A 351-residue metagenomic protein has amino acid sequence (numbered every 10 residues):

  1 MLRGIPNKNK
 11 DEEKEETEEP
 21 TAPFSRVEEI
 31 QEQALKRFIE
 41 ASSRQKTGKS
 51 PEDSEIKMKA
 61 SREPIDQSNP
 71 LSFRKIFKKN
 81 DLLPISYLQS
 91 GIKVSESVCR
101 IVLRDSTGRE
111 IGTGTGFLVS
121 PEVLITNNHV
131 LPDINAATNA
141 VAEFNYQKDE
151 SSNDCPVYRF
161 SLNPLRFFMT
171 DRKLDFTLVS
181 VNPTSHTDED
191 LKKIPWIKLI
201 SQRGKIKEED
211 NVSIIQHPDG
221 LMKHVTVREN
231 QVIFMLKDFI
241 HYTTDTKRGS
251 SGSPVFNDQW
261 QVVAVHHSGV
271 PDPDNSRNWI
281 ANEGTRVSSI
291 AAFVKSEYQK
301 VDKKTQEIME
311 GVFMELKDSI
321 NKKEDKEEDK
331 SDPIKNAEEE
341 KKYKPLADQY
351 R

Functional and structural regions predicted by a protein language model:
M1-G114, K322-N336, E340-L346, Y350-R351: Protease-domain processing segments flanking chymotrypsin-fold serine proteases, especially trypsin-like
L2-E29, V232-F234, F256-R351: C-terminal subregion of chymotrypsin/trypsin-like serine protease catalytic domains
Q31-Q33, Q45, Q67, Q89 (+9 more regions): Residue-identity detector for glutamine
S72-D81, S86-D105, E110-T113, F117-P121 (+4 more regions): Serine endopeptidase catalytic core focused on the charge-relay Asp
S253: Conserved G/P- and acidic residue-centered "switch" motifs that form tight phosphate/ATP-binding loops in soluble
